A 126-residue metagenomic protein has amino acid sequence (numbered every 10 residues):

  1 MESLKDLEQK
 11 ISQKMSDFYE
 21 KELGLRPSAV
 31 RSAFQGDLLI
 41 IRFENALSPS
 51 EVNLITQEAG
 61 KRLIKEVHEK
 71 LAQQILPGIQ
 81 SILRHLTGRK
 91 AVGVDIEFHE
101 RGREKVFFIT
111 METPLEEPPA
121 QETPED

Functional and structural regions predicted by a protein language model:
M1-D126: Interaction-mediating elements
